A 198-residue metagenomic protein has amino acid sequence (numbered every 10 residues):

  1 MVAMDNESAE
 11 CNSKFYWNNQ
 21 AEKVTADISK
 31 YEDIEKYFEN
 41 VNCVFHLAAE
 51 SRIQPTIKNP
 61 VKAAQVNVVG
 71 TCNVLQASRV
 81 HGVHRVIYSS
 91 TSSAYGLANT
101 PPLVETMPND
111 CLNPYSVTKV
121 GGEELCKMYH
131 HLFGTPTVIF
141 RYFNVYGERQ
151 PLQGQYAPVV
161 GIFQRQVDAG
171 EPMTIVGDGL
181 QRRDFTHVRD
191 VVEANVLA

Functional and structural regions predicted by a protein language model:
M1-V145, R189-A198: N-terminal Rossmann-like NAD(P)+-binding domain of SDR-like oxidoreductases, especially those catalyzing
Y31, I53, P172, Q181-R182: Conserved catalytic core of two-component sensor histidine kinases, primarily the HATPase_c ATP-binding
T56, N99, Q150, A157-P158 (+1 more regions): Short secondary-structure boundary micro-motifs
S89, A98, P158, I175 (+1 more regions): A conserved catalytic-core signature of glycosyltransferases
P101, L152, M173-T174: Short, polar/charged, Gly/Pro-enriched helix-capping and turn/loop motifs at alpha-helix termini and inter-helix linkers
L112, F143-A157, G177-R189: Glycine-rich "substrate-gating" loop/helix at the edge of Rossmann-like oxidoreductase active sites
V145, G161-T174, R183-A198: Alpha-helical substrate-binding/gating segment
